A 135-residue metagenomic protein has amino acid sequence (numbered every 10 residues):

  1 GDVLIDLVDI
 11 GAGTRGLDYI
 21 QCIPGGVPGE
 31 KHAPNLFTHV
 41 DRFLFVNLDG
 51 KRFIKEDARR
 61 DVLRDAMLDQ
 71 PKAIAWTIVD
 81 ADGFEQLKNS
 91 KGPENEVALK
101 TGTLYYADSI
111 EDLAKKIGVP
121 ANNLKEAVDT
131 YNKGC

Functional and structural regions predicted by a protein language model:
G1: Gly/Ser/Thr-rich active-site loops/lids in small-molecule metabolic enzymes that frequently grip phosphoryl groups
L4-V119: An anion/pyrophosphate-binding glycine-rich loop and adjacent beta-alpha core in soluble alpha-beta enzymes
K115, V119-C135: C-terminal catalytic domains of large/alpha subunits in multi-subunit enzymes
